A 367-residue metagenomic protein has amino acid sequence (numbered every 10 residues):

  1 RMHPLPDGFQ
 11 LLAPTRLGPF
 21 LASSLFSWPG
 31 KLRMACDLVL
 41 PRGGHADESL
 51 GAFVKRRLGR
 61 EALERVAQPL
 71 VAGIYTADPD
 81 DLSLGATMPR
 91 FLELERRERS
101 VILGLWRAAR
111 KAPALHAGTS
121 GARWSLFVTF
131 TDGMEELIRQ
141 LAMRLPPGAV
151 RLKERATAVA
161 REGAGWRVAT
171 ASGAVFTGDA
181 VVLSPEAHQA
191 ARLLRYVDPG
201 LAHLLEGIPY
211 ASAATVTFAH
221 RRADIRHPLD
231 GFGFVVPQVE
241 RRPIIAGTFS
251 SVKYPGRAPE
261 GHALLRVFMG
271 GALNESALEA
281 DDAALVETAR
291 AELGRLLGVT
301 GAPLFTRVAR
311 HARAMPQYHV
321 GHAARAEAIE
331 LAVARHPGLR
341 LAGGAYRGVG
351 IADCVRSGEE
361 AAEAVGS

Functional and structural regions predicted by a protein language model:
R1-G30, G44: N-terminal glycine-rich phosphate/pyrophosphate-binding loop and immediately adjacent elements
R1-P6, E61-R65, Y210, I225-P228: A short alpha-helix-loop-beta-strand transition element characteristic of N-terminal alpha/beta dinucleotide-binding
D7-A13, P228-G231, I245-S367: Conserved flavin/dinucleotide-binding core of flavoenzymes
A13, L17, G30-A158, G178: Active-site/ligand-binding neighborhood in enzyme catalytic cores
S27, M34-L40, N274-D282: Short histidine-centered catalytic/ligand-binding loop motif
L58-A67, L201-E206, G298-T306: Short, surface-exposed acidic
L152-E279, A283, E287, A291-L296 (+1 more regions): Mid-domain catalytic core of redox enzymes that form a hydrophobic substrate pocket/lid adjacent to a catalytic redox
